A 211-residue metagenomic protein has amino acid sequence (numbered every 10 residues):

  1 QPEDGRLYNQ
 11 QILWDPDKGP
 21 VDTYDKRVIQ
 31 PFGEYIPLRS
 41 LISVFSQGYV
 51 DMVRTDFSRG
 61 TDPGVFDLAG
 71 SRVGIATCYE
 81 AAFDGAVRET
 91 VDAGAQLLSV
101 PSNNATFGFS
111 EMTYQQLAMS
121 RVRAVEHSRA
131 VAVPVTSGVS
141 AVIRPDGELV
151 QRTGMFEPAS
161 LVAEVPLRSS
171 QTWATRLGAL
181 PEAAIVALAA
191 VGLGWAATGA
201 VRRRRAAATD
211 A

Functional and structural regions predicted by a protein language model:
Q1-A211: Enzyme catalytic cores with a strong preference for nitrogen-chemistry domains
